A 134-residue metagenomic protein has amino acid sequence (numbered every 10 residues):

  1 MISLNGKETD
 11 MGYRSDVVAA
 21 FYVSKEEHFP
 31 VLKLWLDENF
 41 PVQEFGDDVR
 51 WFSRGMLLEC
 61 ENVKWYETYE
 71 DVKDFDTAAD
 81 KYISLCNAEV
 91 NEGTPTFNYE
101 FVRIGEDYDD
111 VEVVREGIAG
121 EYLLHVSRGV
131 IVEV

Functional and structural regions predicted by a protein language model:
I2-D37: Short, extreme N-terminal segment that most often corresponds to the first beta-strand
K33-V134: Charged interaction segments
